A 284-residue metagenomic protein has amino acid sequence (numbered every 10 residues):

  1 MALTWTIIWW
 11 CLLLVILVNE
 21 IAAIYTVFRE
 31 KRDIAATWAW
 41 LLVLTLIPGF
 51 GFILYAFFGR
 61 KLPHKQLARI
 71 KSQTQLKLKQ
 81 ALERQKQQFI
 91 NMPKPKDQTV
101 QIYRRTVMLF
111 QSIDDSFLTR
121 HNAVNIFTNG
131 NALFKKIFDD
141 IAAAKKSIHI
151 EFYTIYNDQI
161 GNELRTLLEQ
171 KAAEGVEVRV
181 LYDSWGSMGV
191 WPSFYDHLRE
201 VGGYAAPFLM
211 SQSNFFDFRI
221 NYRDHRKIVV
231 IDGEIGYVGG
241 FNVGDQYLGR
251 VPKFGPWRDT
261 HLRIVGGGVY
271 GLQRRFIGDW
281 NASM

Functional and structural regions predicted by a protein language model:
M1-M284: N-terminal localization/anchoring segments of enzymes in phospholipid and broader phosphate metabolism
